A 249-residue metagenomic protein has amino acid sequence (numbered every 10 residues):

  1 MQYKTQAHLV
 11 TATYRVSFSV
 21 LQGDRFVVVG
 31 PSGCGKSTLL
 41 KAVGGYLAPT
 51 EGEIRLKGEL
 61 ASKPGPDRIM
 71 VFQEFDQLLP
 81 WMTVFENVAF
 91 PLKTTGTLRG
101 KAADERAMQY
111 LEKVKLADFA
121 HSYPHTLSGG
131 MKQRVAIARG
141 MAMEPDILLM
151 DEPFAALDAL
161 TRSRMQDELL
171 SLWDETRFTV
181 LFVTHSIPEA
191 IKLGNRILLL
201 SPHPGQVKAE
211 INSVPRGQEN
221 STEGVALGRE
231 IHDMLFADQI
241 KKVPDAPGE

Functional and structural regions predicted by a protein language model:
G44: Helix-to-loop junction immediately C-terminal to a conserved catalytic motif
G52-P64: Conserved ABC transporter NBD signature motif
M82-F90: Short coil-to-helix segment of the ABC ATPase nucleotide-binding domain corresponding to the Q-loop/switch region
G100-F119, S171: Conserved ABC ATPase "signature" region
Y123-L127, M131: Conserved ABC ATPase signature
I137: Hydrophobic anchor residue at the start of the ABC signature
A142-D146: A short, proline-enriched helix->beta-strand linker immediately N-terminal to the Walker B motif in ABC-type P-loop
